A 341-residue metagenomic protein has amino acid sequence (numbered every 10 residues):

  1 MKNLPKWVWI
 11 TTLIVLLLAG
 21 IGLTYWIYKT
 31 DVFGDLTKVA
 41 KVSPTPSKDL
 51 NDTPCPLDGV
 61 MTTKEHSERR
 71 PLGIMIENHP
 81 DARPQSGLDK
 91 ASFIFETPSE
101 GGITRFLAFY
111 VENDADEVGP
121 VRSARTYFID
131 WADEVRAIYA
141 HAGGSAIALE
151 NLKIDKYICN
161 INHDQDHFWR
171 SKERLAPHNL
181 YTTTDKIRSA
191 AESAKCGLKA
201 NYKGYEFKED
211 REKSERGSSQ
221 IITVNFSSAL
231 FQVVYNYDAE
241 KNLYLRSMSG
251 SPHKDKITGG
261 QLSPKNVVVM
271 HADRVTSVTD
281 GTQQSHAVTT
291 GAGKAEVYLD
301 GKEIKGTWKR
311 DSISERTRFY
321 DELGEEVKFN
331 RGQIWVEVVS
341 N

Functional and structural regions predicted by a protein language model:
K2-L16: N-terminal Sec-pathway targeting helices
P5-W9, L36-F93, E100-N341: A surface/extracellular/periplasmic glyco- and lipid-processing/surface-interacting theme
T12-I14, D31, I313: Intrinsically disordered, low-complexity regulatory segments enriched in acidic/serine/proline/glutamine/glycine
G22-K38: Hydrophobic single-pass membrane-insertion segments
